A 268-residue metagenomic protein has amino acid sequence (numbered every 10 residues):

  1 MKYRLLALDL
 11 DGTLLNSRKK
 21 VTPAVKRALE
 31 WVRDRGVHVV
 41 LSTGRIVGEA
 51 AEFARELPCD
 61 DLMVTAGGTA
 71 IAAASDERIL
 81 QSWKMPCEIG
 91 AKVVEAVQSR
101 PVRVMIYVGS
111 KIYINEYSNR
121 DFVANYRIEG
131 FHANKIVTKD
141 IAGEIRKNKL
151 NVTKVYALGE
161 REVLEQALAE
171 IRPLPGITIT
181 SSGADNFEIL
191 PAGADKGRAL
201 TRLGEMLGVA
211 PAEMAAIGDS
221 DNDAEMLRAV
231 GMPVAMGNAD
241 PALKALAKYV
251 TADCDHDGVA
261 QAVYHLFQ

Functional and structural regions predicted by a protein language model:
M1-L5, T22, E188-Q268: Mg2+-dependent phosphoryl-transfer enzymes with acidic/Ser/Thr/Gly-rich catalytic loops
K2-R18, V93, L227: Asp-based phosphoryl-transfer active-site loop
S17-R18, A50-E52, A74-S75, N115-E116 (+4 more regions): Short glycine-/acidic-enriched loop or helix-start segments at secondary-structure transitions that form or flank
K20-N125: Active-site phosphate-binding/coordination module
G36-V40, D60-D61, T153-K154, A212-E213 (+1 more regions): Short active-site oxyanion
H38, R103, T178, M232-P233 (+1 more regions): Residue-level detector of anion-binding/catalytic polar loops
L57-C59, A66-G67, S75, P173-P175 (+2 more regions): Short, structured coil segments at secondary-structure junctions
A96, R100-I217, D221, M226: Conserved acidic, metal-coordinating active-site core of Asp-based, Mg2+-dependent phosphoryl-transfer enzymes
